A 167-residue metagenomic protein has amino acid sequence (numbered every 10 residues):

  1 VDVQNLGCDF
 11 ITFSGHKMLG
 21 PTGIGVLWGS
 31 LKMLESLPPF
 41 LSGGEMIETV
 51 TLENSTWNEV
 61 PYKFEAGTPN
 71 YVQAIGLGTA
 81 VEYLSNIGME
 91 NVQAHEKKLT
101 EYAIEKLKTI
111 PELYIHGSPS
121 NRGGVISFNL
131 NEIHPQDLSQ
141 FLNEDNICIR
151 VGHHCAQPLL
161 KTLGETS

Functional and structural regions predicted by a protein language model:
V1-S167: Pyridoxal 5′-phosphate
